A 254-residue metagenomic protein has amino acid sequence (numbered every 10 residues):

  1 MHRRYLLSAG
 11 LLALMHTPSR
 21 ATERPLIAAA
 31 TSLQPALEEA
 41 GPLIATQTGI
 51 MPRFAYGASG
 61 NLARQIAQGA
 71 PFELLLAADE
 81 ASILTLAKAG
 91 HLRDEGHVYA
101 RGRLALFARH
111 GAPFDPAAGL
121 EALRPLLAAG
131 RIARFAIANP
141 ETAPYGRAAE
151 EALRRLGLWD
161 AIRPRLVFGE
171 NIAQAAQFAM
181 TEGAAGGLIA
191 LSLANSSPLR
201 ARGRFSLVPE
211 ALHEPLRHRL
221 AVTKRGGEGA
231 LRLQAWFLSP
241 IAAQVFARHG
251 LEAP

Functional and structural regions predicted by a protein language model:
M1, T17-E23: C-terminal segment of N-terminal export signals and the immediately downstream linker at the start of the mature
H2-L7: N-terminal export leaders
S8-A13: Bacterial N-terminal signal peptides
T22-Y56, G60, R64-A70, A77-E80 (+3 more regions): Exported/periplasmic ABC-transporter solute-binding proteins
